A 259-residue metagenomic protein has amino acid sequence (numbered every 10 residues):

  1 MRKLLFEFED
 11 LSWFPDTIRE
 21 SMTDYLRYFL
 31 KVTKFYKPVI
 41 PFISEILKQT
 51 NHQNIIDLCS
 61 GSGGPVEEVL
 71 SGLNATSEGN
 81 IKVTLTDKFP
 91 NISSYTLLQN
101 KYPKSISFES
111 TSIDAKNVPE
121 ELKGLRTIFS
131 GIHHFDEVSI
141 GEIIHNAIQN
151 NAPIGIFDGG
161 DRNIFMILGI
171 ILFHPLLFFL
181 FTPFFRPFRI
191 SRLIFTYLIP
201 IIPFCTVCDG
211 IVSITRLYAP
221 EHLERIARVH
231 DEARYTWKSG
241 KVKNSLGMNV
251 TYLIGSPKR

Functional and structural regions predicted by a protein language model:
M1-D57, S62-G64: Class I SAM-dependent methyltransferase Rossmann-like catalytic core, especially the SAM/SAH-binding loop
K3-E7, D209-R259: Conserved Class I S-adenosyl-L-methionine
Q53-E120: Class I SAM-dependent methyltransferase SAM/SAH-binding core
R126-I128: A conserved beta-strand element that flanks and buttresses the S-adenosyl-L-methionine
G131: Hydrophobic adenine-recognition pocket in adenosine-nucleotide-binding enzymes
F135-N150: A short, conserved alpha-helix within the catalytic core of class I
A147-N163: Conserved beta-strand signature within the Rossmann-like core of class I S-adenosyl-L-methionine
I167-A227: C-terminal alpha-helical "lid/dimerization" subdomain adjacent to the S-adenosyl-L-methionine
